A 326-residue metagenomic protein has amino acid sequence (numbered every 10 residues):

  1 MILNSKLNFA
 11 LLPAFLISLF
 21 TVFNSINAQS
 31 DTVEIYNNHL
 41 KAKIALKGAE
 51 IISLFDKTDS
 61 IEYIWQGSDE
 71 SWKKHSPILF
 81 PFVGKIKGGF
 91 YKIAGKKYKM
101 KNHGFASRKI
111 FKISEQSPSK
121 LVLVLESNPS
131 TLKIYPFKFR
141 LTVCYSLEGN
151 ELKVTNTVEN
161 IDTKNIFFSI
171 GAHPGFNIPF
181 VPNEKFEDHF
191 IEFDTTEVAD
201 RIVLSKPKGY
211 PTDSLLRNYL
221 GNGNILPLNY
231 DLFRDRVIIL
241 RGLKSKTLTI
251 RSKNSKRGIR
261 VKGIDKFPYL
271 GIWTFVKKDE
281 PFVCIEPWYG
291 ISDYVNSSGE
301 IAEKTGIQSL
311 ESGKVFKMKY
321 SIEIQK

Functional and structural regions predicted by a protein language model:
M1-S30: Bacterial Sec-dependent N-terminal signal peptides
N27-I93, K97-K101, L243-F267, K314-K326: Beta-strand-rich N-terminal accessory domains
I35, S127-V181: Acidic, contiguous internal or C-terminal segments within carbohydrate-active enzymes that form a structured patch used
H75-S76, F80-P81, V295-A302: Short, structured beta-strand/loop micro-motifs enriched in basic residues and often containing a Trp
A94-G149: Extended, loop-rich substrate-binding clefts of extracytoplasmic carbohydrate-active enzymes
Y98, G104, R108-E115, L226-G299: Acidic/His-leaning functional-site neighborhoods
T142-C144, T305-L310: Beta-strand-rich interaction surfaces with strong enrichment in secreted/lumenal proteins
I178, P182-I264: Active-site/ligand-binding surface loops and adjacent short beta/alpha elements that line catalytic pockets across
